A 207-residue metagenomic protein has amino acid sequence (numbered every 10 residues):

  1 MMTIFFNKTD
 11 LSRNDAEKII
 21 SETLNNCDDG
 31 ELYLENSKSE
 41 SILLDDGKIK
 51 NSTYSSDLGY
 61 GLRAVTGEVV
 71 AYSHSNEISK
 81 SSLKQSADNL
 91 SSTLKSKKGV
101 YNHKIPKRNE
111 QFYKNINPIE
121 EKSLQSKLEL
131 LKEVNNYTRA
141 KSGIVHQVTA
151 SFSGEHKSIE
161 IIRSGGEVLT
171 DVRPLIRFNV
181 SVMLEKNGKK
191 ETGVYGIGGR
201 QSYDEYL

Functional and structural regions predicted by a protein language model:
M2-S21, N25-S41, S81-D171, S202-L207: Acidic low-complexity segments
D29, S39-S41, D57-G61, V65 (+4 more regions): Broad gene-expression machinery/nucleic-acid interaction feature
S37, G67-V69, I78, E155-K157 (+1 more regions): Generic structural motif
E40-K95: N-terminal alpha-helical targeting/anchoring segments
G47, G165-G166, N187-G188: Detector for glycine-centered tight turns/loop "hinges" at secondary-structure junctions
T53-T66, L169-G198: Short beta-strand elements
V69-A71, E110-I116, V194-R200: A short small-residue
N76-I78, Y195-D204: Short, solvent-exposed aromatic-acidic interface loops
